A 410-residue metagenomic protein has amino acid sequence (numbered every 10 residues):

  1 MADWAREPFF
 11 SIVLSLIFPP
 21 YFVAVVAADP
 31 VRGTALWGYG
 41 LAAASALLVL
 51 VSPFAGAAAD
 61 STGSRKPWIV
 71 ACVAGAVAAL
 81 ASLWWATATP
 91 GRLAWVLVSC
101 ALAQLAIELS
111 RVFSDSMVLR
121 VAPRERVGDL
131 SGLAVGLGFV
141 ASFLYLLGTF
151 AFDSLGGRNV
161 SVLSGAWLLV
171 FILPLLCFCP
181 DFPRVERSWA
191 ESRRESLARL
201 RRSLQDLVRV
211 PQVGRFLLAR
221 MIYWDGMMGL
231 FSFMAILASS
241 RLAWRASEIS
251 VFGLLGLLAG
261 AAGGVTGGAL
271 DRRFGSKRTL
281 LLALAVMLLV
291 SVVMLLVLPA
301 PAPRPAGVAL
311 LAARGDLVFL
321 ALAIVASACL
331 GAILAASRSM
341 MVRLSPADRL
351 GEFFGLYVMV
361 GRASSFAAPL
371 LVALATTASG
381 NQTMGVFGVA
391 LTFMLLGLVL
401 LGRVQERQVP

Functional and structural regions predicted by a protein language model:
S11-T34, S232-I249: Short amphipathic helix-loop junctions that connect adjacent transmembrane helices in Major Facilitator Superfamily/SLC
P30-G33, F150-A166, L374-M394: A membrane-interface helix-boundary motif in multi-pass transporters
L50-S64, A262-S276, T376: Helix-to-loop junctions at the C-terminal end of transmembrane segments in multipass secondary transporters
A59-A74, R272-V286: Cytoplasmic membrane-interface "Motif A"-like loop-to-helix N-cap segments of 12-TM Major Facilitator Superfamily
V70-P90, V286-A312: C-terminal ends and interior cores of transmembrane alpha-helices in multi-pass membrane transporters/permeases
A79, G91-S110, A306-A332: Hydrophobic core of transmembrane alpha-helices in multi-pass small-molecule transporters, especially MFS/SLC-type
G128-F150, V358-A368: Glycine-rich segments within core transmembrane alpha-helices of 12-TM secondary carriers
F182-L218: Juxtamembrane intracellular "pre-TM" segments in multi-pass secondary transporters
